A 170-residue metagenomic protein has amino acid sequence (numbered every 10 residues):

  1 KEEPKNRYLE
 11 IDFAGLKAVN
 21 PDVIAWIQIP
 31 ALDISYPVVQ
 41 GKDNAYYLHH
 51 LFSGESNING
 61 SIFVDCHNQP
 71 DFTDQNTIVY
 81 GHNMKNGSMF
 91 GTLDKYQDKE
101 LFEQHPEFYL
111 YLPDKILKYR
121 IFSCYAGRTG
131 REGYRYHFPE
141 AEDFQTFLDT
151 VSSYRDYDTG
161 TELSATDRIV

Functional and structural regions predicted by a protein language model:
K1-V170: Solvent-exposed, non-transmembrane regions of membrane-associated and secreted proteins
